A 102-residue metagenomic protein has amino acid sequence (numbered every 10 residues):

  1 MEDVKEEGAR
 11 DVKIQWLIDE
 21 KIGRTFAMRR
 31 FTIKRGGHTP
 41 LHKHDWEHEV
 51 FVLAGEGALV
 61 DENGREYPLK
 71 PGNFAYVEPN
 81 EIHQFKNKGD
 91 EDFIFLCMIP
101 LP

Functional and structural regions predicted by a protein language model:
M1-F26: A short, N-terminal "cap"/entry segment at the start of jelly-roll beta-barrel domains of the cupin/DSBH fold
I22-R24, K34-G37, E56, L101-P102: Short, charged/polar surface micro-motifs in flexible loops or helix N-caps
R29-H44, P79: Conserved short histidine dyad/triad with adjacent acidic residue
R30, E49, Y76, E91-P102: A short hydrophobic beta-strand segment most commonly corresponding to one strand of the jelly-roll/cupin
T32-I33, H44-L59: Short, conserved beta-strand element in jelly-roll/cupin
G37, D45-W46, R65, E81-I82 (+2 more regions): A generic "binding-loop/recognition-motif" signal
T39-L41, L59-V60, V77, I82-G89: Short beta-strand His + acidic residue motifs that chelate non-heme Fe in jelly-roll/DSBH and cupin folds
N63-P79: Short acidic-glycine-tyrosine-enriched beta hairpin
